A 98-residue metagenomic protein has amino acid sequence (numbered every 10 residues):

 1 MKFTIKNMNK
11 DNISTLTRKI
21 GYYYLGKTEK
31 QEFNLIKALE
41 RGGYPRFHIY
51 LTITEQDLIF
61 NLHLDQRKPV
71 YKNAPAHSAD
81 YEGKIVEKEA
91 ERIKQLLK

Functional and structural regions predicted by a protein language model:
M1-I36, E40: Negatively charged, low-complexity tracts enriched in Asp/Glu with abundant Ser/Thr
I5, Y24-G26, L35, I49-T52 (+2 more regions): Intrinsically disordered, low-complexity regions enriched in small/polar residues
E40-R41, T54: Short polar/acidic secondary-structure junctions
G43-H48: Short, surface-exposed coil-to-beta transition loops
L51-K98: C-terminal basic regulatory modules in eukaryotic proteins
